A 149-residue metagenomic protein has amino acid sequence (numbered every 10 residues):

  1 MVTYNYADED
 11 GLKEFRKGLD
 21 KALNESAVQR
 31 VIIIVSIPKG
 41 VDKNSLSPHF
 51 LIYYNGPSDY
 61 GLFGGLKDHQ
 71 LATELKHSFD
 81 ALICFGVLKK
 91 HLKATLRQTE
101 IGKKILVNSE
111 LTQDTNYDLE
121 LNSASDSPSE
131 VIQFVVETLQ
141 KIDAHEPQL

Functional and structural regions predicted by a protein language model:
M1-K17: Active-site donor-nucleotide binding/catalytic segment of nucleotide-sugar enzymes
V2, I32-V35, L106: Structural beta-sheet core signal
T3-A7, S36-I37, C84-V87: Structural motif
A7, L23-S26, R30-L75: Conserved nucleotide-cofactor-binding alpha/beta core module
L12-E14, K43-L46, A94-T95: A short acidic (Asp/Glu
K17-K21, Q98-I101: Short, solvent-exposed amphipathic alpha-helical segments in soluble enzyme and RNA/protein-processing domains
D59-S123: Active-site and donor-binding regions of nucleotide-sugar-utilizing enzymes
D114-L149: Active-site-proximal region of nucleotide-activated glycan assembly enzymes, centered on histidine/acidic-rich loops
